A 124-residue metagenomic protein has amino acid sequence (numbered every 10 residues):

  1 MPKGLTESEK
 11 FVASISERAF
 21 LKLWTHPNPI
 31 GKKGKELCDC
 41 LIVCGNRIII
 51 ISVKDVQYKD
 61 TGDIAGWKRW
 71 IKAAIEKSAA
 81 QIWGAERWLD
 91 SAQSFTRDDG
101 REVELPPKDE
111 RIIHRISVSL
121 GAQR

Functional and structural regions predicted by a protein language model:
M1-R124: Intrinsically disordered, low-complexity Ser/Thr/Pro/Gly-rich regulatory segments
